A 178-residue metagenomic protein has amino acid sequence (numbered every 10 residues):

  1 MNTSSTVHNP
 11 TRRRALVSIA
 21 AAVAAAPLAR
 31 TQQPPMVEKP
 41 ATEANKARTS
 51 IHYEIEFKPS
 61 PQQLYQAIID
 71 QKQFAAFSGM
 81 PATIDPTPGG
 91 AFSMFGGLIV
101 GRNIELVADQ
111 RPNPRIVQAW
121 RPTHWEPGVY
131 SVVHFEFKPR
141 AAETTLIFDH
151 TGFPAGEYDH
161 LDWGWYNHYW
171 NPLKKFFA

Functional and structural regions predicted by a protein language model:
M1-P10, A21-A24: N-terminal secretory signal peptides
V17-T83: Hydrophobic ligand-binding cavity/cleft-lining segments
Y65-I68, Q118-W120, W165, Y169-W170: Tryptophan-centric aromatic hotspots in well-structured domains and transmembrane helices
I69-D70, A108, A178: Residues at helix-coil transition
A75-A76, T83, S93, G97-T145 (+1 more regions): Hydrophobic-ligand binding "helix-grip"
F148-H168: A short acidic/glycine-rich loop-to-helix N-cap element
Y169-A178: Short amphipathic alpha-helical signal-transduction/dimerization elements
